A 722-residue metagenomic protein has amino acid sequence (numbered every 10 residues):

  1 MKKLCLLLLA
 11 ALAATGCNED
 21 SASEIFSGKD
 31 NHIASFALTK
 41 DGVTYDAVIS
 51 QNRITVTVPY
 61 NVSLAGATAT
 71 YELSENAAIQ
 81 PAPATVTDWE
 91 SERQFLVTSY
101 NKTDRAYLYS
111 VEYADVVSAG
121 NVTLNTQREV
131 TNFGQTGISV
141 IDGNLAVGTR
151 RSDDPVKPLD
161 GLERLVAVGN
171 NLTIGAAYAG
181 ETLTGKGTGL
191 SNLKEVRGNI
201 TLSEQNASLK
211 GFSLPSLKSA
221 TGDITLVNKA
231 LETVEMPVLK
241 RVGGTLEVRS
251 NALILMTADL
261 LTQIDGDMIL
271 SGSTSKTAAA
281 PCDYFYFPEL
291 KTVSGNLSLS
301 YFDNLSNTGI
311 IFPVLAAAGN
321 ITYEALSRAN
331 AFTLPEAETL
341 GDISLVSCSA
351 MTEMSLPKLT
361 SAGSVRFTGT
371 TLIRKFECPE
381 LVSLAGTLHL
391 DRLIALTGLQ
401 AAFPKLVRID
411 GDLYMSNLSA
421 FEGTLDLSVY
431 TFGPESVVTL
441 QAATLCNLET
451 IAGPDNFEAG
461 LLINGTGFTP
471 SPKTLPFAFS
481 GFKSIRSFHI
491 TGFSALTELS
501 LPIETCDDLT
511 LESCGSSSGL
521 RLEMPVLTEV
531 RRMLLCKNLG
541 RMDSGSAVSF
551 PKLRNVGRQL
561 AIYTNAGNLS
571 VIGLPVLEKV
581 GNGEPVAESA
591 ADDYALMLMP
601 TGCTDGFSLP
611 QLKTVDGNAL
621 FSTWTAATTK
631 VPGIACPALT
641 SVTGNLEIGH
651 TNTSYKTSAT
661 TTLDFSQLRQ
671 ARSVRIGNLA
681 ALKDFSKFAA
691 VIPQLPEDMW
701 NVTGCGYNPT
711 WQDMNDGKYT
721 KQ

Functional and structural regions predicted by a protein language model:
M1-L4: Positively charged n-region of N-terminal signal peptides that target proteins for export
L6-L9: Sec-dependent N-terminal signal peptides
A13-G16: C-terminal motif of bacterial Sec signal peptides marking the signal peptidase cleavage site
N18-G134, I138-G143, N170: Beta-rich interaction/scaffold domains
N121-R128, N144-P158, G169-G189, R197-S213 (+21 more regions): Concave beta-strand-loop units of leucine-rich repeat
L334-E336, S355, E377-E380: Intrinsically disordered, low-complexity segments enriched in glycine and mixed charged residues
W711-Q722: Short, low-complexity, Pro/Ser/Thr/Gly-rich segments in the mature regions of secreted, periplasmic
